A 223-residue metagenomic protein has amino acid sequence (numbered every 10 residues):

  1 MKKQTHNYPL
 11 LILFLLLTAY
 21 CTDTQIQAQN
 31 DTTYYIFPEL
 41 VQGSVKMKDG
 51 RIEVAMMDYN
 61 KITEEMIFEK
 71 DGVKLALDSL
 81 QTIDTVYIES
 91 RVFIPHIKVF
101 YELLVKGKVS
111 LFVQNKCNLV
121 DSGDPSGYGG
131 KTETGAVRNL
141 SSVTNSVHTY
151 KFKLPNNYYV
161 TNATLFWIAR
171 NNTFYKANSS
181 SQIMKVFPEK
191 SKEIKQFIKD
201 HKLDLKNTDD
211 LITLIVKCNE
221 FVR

Functional and structural regions predicted by a protein language model:
M1-T32, L214: Bacterial Sec-dependent N-terminal signal peptides
Q25-K46: Short N-terminal segments immediately surrounding and downstream of signal-peptide cleavage
K48-G50: Glycine-centered tight beta-turn/hairpin loop motif at sheet-sheet or coil-to-beta transitions
E53, M57-Y175: Aromatic-patch recognition
Y150-T213: A short, solvent-exposed beta-edge/loop patch
L211-R223: Short, low-complexity, Pro/Ser/Thr/Gly-rich segments in the mature regions of secreted, periplasmic
